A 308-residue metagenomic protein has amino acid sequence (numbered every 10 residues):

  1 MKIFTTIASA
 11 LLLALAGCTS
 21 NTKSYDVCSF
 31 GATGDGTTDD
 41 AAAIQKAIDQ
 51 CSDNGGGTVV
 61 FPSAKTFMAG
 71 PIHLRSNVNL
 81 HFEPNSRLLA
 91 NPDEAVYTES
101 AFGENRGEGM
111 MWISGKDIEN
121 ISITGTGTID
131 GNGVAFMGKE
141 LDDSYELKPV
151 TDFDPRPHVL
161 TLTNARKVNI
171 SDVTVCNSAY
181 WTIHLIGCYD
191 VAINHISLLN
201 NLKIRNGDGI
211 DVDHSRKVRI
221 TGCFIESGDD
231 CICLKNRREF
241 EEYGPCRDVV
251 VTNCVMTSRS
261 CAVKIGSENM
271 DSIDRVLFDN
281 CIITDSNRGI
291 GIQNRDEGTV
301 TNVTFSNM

Functional and structural regions predicted by a protein language model:
M1-S24: Bacterial Sec-dependent N-terminal signal peptides
C18-M308: Extracellular/periplasmic carbohydrate-active domains that bind, remodel, or depolymerize complex polysaccharides
